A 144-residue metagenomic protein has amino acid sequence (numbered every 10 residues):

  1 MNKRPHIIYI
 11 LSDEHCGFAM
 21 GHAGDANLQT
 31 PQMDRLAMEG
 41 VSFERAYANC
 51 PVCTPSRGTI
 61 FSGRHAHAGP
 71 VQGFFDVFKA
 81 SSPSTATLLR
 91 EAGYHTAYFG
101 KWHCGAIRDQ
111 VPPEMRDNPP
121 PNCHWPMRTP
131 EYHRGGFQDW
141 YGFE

Functional and structural regions predicted by a protein language model:
M1-E144: Formylglycine-dependent sulfatase
